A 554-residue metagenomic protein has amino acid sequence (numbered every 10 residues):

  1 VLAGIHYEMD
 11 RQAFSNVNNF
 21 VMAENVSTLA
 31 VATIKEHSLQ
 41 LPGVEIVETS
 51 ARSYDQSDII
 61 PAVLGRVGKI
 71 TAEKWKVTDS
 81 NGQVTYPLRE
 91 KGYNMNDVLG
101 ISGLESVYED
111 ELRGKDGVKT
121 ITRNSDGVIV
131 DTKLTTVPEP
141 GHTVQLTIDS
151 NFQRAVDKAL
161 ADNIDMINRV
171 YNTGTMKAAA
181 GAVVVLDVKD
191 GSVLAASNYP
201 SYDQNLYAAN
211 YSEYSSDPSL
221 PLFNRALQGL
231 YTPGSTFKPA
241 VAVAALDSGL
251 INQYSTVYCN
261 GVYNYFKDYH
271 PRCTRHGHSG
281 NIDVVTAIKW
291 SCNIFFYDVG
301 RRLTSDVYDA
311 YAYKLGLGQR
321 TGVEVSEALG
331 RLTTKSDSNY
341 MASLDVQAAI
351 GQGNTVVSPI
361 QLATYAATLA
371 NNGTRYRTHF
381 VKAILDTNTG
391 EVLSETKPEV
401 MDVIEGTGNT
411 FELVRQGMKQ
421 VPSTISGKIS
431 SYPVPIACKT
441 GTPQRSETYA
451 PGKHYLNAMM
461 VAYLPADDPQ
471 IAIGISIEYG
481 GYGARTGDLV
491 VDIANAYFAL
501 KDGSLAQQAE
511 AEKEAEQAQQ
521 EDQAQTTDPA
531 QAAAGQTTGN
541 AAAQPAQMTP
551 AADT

Functional and structural regions predicted by a protein language model:
V1-G141, A363: Small/polar-residue-rich segments within soluble enzyme cores
N18-V21, I129-G181: Conserved, well-ordered alpha-helix/loop/beta-strand core segments that scaffold catalytic motifs
T71-K76, A155, P422, Q444-E447: Short, solvent-exposed loop/turn elements at domain surfaces
I101, D149, Q153, L362 (+1 more regions): Short, charged, low-complexity patches
E109, R113-D116, D126-G127, D157-D165 (+2 more regions): Amphipathic, well-packed alpha-helical segments that form the structural scaffold of globular domains
T122-E139, I148, T175-M176, G181-S235 (+5 more regions): Beta-lactam-recognizing serine transpeptidase/beta-lactamase-like catalytic domain environment
E391-S394, L489-T554: Short, gly/Ser/Thr-rich active-site loops of penicillin-recognizing serine hydrolases
I477-G481: A generic structural motif
